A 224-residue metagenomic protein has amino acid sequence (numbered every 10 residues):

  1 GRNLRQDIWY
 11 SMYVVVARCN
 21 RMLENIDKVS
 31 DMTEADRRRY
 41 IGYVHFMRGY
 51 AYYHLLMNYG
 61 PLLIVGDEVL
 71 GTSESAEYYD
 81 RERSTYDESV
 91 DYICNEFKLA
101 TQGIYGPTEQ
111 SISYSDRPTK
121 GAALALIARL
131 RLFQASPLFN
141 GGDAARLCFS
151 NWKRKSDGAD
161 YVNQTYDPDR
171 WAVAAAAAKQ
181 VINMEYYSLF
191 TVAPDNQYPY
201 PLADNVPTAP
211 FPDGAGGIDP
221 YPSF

Functional and structural regions predicted by a protein language model:
G1-Y59, A76-S115: Conserved, well-structured interaction surfaces
M12, V16, K120-I127: Short alpha-helical patches at coil-to-helix transitions and adjacent helical residues in well-structured domains
Y43, Y50, A125-L132: Contiguous, well-ordered alpha-helical segments that form the cores/surfaces of helical PPI scaffolds
L62, K120-L124, R131-F224: An aromatic- and glycine-enriched ligand-binding surface/loop that stacks and positions planar moieties
D67-S73, L147-S150: Short, conserved phosphate-binding/catalytic loop or strand-edge motifs used in phosphoryl-/nucleotidyl-transfer
L70-Y78, R154-D157: Short glycine/proline- and charge-enriched loop/turn segments that cap or connect secondary-structure elements
